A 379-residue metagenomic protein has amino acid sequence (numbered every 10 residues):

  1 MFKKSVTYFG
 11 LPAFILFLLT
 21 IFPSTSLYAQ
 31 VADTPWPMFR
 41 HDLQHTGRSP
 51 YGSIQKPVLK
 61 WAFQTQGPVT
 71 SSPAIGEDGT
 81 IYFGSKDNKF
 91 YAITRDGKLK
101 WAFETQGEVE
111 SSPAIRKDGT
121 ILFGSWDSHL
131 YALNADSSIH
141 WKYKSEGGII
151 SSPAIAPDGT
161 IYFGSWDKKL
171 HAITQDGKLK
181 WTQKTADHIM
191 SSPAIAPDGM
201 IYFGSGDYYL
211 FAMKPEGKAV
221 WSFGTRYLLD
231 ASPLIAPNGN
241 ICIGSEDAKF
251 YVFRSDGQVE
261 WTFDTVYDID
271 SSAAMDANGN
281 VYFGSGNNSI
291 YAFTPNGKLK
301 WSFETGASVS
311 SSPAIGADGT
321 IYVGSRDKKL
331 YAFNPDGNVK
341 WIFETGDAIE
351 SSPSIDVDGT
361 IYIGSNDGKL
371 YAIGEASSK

Functional and structural regions predicted by a protein language model:
G10-S24: Bacterial N-terminal signal peptides
V31-T65, K98-T105, S138-S145, K178-T185 (+5 more regions): Aromatic (tryptophan-biased) beta-strands that constitute blades/sheets of beta-rich domains
S71-S72, S111-S112, S151-S152, S191-S192 (+4 more regions): Conserved beta-strand position repeated once per blade in WD40 beta-propeller domains
I75-D78, I115-D118, I155-D158, I195-D198 (+4 more regions): Residue-level detector of Asp-centered blade-edge/turn motifs that repeat once per structural unit in beta-propeller
T80-Y82, I121-L122, Y131, I161-Y162 (+8 more regions): Conserved beta-propeller blade signature
S85-K86, T94, S125-W126, S165 (+7 more regions): Structural signature of WD-repeat beta-propellers
N88-K89, S128-H129, K168-K169, Y208-Y209 (+4 more regions): Loop/turn residues immediately N-terminal
F343-K379: Blade-level signature of beta-propeller repeat domains, shared across WD40, Kelch, NHL, RCC1 and BNR/Asp-box propellers
